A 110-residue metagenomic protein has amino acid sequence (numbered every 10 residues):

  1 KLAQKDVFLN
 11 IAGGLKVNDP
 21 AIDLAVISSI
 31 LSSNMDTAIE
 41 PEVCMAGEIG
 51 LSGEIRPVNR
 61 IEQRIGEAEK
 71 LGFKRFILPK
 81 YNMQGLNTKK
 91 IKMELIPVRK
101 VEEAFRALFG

Functional and structural regions predicted by a protein language model:
K1-G110: Peripheral, non-AAA+ core regions of ATP-driven protein-machinery
